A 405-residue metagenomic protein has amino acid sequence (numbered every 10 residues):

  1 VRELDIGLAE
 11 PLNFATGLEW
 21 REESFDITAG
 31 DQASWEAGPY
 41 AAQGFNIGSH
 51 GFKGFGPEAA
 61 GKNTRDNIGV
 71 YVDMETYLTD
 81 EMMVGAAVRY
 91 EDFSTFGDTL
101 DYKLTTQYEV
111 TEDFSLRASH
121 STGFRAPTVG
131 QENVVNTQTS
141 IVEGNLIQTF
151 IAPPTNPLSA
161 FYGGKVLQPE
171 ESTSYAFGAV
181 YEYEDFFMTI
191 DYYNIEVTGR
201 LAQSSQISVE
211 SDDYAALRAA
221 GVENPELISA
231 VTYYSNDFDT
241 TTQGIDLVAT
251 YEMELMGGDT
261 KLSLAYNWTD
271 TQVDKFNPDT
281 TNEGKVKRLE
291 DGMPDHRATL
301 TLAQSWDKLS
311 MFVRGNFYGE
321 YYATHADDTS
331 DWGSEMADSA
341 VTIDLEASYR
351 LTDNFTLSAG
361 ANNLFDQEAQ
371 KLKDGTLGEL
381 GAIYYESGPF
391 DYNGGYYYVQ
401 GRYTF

Functional and structural regions predicted by a protein language model:
V1, K62-Q107, S310-Y318: Surface-exposed extracellular loop regions of Gram-negative outer-membrane beta-barrel proteins
V1-M83, P278-A303: Outer-membrane beta-barrel transmembrane domain signature of Gram-negative proteins, especially the mid-to-C-terminal
E3-L12, L78-E81, D113, D185 (+4 more regions): Short loop/turn motifs that connect adjacent beta-strands in outer-membrane beta-barrel proteins
T16, Y192-D327: Gram-negative outer-membrane beta-barrel transporters
L18-D26, I68, V88-S94, H120-A126 (+11 more regions): Transmembrane beta-strands of outer-membrane beta-barrel pores
D26-G56, T137-P157, I207-S229, T281-R288 (+1 more regions): Surface-exposed loop/turn segments flanking beta-strands in extracellular/periplasmic regions
A59-N67, D113, G123-D191, I195-E196 (+6 more regions): Outer-membrane beta-barrel signature, preferentially recognizing the C-terminal barrel domain of Gram-negative
V197, F317-A326, S348-F405: C-terminal beta-signal and adjacent terminal beta-strands/loops of Gram-negative outer-membrane beta-barrel proteins
